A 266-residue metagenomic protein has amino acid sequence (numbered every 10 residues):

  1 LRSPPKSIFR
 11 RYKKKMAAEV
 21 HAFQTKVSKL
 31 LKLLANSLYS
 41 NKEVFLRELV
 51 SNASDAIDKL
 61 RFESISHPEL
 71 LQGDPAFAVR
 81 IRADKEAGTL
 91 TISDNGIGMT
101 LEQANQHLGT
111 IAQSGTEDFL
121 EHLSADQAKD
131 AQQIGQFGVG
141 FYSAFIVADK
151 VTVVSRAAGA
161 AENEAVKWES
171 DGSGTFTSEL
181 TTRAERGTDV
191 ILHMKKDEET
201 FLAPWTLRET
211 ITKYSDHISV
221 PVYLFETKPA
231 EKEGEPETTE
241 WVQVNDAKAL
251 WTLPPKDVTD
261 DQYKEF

Functional and structural regions predicted by a protein language model:
R2, H21-Q24, Q113, W241-N245 (+1 more regions): Low-complexity, intrinsically disordered regions enriched in charged/polar residues
F9-F201, E209: GHKL (Bergerat-fold) ATPase N-terminal catalytic module, capturing the glycine-rich phosphate-binding loop and acidic
Q133, V151-T175, K195-E198, W205-F266: GHKL/Bergerat-fold ATPase module in large chromosome/replication-associated machines
